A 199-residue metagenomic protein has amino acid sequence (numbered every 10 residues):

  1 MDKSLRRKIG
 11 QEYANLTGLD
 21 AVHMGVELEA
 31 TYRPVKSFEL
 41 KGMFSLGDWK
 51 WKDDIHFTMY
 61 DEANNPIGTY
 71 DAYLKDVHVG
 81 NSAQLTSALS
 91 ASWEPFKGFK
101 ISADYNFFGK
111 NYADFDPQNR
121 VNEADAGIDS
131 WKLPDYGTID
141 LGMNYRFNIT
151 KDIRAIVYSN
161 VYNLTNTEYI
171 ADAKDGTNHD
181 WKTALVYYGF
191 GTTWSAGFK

Functional and structural regions predicted by a protein language model:
D2-L5, E168-Y169: Short acidic/His/Gly/Ser-rich catalytic and metal-binding motifs that mark active-site loops of diverse hydrolases
S4-N15, D61-D71, N122-G127, T177-V186: Surface-exposed loop/turn segments flanking beta-strands in extracellular/periplasmic regions
I9-P117: Gram-negative outer-membrane beta-barrel transporters
E39-K41, D76-K199: Conserved C-terminal beta-signal and adjacent last beta-strands/turns of outer-membrane beta-barrel proteins
